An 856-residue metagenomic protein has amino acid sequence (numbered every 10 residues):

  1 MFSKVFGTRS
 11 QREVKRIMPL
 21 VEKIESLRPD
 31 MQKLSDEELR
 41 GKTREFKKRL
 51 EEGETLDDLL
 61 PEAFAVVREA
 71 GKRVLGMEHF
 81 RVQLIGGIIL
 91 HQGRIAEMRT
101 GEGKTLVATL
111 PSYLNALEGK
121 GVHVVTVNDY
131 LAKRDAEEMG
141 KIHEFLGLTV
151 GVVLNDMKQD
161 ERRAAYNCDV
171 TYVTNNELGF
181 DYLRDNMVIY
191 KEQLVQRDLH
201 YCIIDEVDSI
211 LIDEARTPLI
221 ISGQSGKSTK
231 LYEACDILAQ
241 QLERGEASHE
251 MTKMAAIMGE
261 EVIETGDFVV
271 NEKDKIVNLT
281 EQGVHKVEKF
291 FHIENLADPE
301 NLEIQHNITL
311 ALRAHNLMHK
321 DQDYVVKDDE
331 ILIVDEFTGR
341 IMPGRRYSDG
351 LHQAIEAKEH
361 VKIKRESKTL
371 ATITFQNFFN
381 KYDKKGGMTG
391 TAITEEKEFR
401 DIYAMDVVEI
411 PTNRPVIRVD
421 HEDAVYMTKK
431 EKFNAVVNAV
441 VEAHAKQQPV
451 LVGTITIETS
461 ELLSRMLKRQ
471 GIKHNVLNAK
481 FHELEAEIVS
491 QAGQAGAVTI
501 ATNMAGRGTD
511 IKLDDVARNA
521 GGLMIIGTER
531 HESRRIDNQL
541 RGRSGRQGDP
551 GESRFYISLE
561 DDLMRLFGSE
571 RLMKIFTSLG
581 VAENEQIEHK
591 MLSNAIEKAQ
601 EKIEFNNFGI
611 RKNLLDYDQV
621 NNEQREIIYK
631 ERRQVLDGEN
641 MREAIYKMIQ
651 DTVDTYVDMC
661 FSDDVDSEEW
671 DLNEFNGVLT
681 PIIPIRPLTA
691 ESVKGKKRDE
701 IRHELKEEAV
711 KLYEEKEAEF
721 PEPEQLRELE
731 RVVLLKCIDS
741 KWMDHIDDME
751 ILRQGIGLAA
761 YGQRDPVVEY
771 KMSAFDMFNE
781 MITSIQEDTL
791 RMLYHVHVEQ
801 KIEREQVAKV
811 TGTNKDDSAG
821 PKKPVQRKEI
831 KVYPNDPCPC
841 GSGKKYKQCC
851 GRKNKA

Functional and structural regions predicted by a protein language model:
M1-G580, Y629-K630, Y646-K647, D651 (+1 more regions): Conserved P-loop NTPase motor core
E25-P29, L615, D776, D836: Positions in alpha-helical segments
Y324-L332, T338-R346, Q547-G548, F555 (+3 more regions): Extended, charged helical/alpha-beta scaffold domains that provide interaction surfaces
K446-S460, D637-G638, V665, A690-K694 (+1 more regions): Short, Lys/Glu-rich amphipathic helical modules
V452, I500, W742, F778 (+2 more regions): Hydrophobic, well-ordered secondary-structure elements that form the walls of internal hydrophobic environments
K828-K847, G851: Short Cys/His-rich zinc-binding micro-motifs
